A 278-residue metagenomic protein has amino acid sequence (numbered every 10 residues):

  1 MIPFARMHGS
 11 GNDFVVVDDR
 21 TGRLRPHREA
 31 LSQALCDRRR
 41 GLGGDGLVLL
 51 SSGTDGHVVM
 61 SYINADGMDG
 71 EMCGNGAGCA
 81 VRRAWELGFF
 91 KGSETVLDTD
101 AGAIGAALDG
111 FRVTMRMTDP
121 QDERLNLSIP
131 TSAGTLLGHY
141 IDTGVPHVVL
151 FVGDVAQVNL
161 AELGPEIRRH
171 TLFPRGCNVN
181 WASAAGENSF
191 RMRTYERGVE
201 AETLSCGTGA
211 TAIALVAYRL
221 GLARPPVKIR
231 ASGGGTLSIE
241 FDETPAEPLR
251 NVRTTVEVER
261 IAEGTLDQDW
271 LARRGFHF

Functional and structural regions predicted by a protein language model:
M1-G110, V149-F278: A glycine-rich beta-to-alpha transition motif near the start of alpha/beta enzyme domains, typified by
F111-T118: Short, solvent-exposed secondary-structure boundary/capping segments
R116, L137-Y140, R191-R193, T254: Active-site-proximal beta-strand elements of phosphoester/diester hydrolases
D119-G138, E162: Active-site glycine-rich loop that binds ribose-phosphate moieties when present
I129-Q157: Internal active-site segments that recognize and position negatively charged phosphoryl groups and nucleotide moieties
